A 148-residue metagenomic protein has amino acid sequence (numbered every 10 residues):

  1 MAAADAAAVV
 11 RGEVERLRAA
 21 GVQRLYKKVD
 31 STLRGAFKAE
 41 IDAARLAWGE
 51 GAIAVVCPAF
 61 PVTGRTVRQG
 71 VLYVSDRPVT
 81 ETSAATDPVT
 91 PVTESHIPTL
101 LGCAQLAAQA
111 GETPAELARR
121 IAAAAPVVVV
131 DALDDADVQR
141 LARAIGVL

Functional and structural regions predicted by a protein language model:
A2-L25, V29-V138: Cap/lid and interdomain-hinge subdomains that line or gate substrate/regulatory clefts in soluble alpha/beta enzymes
G146-L148: Acidic, glycine-rich loop-and-beta core segments that form the ion-binding/anion-interacting portion of active sites
